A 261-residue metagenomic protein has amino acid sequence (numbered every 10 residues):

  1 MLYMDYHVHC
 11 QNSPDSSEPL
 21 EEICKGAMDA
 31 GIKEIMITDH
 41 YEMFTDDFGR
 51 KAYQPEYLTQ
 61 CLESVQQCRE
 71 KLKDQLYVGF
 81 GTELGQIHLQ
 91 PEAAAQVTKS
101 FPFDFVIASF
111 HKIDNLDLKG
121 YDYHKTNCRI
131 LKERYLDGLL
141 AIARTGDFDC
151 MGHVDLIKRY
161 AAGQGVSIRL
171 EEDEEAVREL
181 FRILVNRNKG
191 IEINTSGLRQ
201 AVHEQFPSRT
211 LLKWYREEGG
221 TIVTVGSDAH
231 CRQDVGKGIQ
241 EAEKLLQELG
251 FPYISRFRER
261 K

Functional and structural regions predicted by a protein language model:
M1-L84, H88, V97-S100, Y160 (+5 more regions): An N-terminally biased module of ancient metal coordination in phosphate/nucleic-acid-related enzymes
A27, I142, L184, Y215 (+1 more regions): Hydrophobic pocket-lining residues that define ligand/cofactor binding sites across diverse proteins
I32, I37, F103, D147-F148 (+2 more regions): A structural motif
I35-I37, V106, M151, I191 (+2 more regions): Hydrophobic residues within beta-strands of alpha/beta enzymes
T38, S109, V154, N194 (+1 more regions): Conserved residues at the C-terminal ends of beta-strands
F48, A52-N186: Extended substrate/RNA-proximal surfaces in nucleic-acid metabolism proteins
E171-V235, P252: Active-site-adjacent C-terminal substructures of enzyme catalytic domains
Q247-P252, R258-K261: C-terminal regulatory/interaction regions
